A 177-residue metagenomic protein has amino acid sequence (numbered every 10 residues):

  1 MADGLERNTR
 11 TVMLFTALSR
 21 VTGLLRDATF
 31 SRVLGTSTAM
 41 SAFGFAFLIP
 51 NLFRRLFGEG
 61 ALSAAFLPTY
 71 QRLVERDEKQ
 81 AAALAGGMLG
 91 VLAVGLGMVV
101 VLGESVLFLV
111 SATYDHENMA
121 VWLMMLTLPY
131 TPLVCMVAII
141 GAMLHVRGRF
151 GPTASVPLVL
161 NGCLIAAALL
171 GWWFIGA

Functional and structural regions predicted by a protein language model:
M1-A177: Membrane-embedded alpha-helical bundles of multi-pass transporters/translocases, especially carrier/permease families
